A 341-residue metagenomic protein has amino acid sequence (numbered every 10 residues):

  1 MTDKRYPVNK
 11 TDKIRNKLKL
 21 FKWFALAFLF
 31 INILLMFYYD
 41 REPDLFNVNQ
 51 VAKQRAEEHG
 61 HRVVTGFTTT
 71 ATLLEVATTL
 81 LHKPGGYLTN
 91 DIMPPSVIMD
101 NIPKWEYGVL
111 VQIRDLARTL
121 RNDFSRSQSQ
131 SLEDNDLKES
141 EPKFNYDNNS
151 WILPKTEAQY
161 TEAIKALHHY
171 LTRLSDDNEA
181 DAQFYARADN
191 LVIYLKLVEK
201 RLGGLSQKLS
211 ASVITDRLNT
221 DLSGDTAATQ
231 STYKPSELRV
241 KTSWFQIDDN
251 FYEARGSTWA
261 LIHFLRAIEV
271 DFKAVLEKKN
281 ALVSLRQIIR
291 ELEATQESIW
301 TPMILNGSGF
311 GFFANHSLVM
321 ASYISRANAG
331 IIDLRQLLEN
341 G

Functional and structural regions predicted by a protein language model:
M1-N16: N-terminal Lys/Arg-rich, disordered targeting/topogenic segments
K22-M36: Hydrophobic membrane-insertion alpha-helices, especially the h-region of bacterial N-terminal signal peptides
Y39, H82, G86, D115-S125 (+7 more regions): Charged/polar positions within long, soluble alpha-helices
D44, V48-Q54, D249-Y252, T258-G341: A cross-kingdom marker for long, charged
Q50-Q159: N-terminal Sec/ER secretory leader and immediately downstream segment of secreted/extracellular precursors
D91-N101, D147-P154, L238-D248, T301-V319: A cross-kingdom feature marking solvent-exposed beta-strand/loop segments within repeated, beta-rich binding/scaffold
D136-L174, S284-G309: Long, amphipathic, charge-rich alpha-helical segments that form helical bundles/coiled-coils
Y160-I289: Extended amphipathic alpha-helical interaction segments
